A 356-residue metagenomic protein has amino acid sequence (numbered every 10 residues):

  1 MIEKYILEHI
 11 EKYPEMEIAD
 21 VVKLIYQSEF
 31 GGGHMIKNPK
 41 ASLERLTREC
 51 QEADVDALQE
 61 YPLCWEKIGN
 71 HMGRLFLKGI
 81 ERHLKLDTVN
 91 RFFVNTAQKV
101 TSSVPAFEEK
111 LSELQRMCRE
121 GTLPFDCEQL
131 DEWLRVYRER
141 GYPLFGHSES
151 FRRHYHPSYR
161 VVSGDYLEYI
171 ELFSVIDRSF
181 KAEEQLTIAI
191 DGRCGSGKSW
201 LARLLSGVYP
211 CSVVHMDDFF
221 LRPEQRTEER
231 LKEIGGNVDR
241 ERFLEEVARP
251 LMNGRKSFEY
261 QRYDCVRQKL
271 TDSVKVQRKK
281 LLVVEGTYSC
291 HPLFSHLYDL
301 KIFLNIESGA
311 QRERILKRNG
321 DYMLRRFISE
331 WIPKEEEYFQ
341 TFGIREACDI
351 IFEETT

Functional and structural regions predicted by a protein language model:
M1-F151: Long, basic/Gly/Ser/Thr-rich N-terminal segments that mediate initial subcellular attachment or targeting
H154-K181: N-terminal pre-Walker A segment at the start of P-loop NTPase domains
E183-I188, K279: Pre-Walker A (Motif I) flank of P-loop NTPase domains
R193: P-loop (Walker A) phosphate-binding loop of NTP-binding proteins
K198: Conserved lysine of the Walker
Y209-H215, F219-V276, L281-L282: Conserved nucleotide-sensing/catalytic segment adjacent to the nucleotide-binding pocket in NTP-handling enzymes
K269-R318: ATP-dependent NMP and nucleoside kinases share a basic, alpha-helical "lid"
